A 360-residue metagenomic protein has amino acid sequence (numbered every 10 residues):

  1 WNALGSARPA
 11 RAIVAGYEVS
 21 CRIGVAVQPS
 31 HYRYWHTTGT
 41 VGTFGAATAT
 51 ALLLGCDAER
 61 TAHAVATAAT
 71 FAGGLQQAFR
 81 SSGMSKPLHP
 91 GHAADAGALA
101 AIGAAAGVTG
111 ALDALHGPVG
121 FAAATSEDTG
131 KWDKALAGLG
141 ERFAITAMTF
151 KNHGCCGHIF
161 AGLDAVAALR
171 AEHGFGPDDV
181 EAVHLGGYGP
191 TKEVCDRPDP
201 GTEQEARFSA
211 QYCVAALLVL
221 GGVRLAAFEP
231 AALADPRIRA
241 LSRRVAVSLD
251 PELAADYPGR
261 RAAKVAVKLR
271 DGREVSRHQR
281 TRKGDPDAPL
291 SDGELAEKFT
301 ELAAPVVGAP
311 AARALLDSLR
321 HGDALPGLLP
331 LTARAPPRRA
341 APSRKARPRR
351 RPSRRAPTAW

Functional and structural regions predicted by a protein language model:
A3-L99, A106, A111-V119, A124: Glycine-rich, mobile lid/loop segments that gate access to catalytic sites or pores
S85-D95, I102-W360: Terminal-appendage/accessory-domain detector
